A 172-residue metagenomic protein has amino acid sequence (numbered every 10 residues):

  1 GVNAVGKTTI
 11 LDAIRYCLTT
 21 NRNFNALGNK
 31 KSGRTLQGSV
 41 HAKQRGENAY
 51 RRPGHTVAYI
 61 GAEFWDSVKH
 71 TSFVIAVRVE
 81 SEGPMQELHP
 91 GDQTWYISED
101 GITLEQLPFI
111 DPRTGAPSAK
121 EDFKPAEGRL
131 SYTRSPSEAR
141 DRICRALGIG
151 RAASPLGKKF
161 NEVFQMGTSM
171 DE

Functional and structural regions predicted by a protein language model:
G1-Q37: Phosphate-binding glycine-rich loops of NTP-binding sites
A4, H55-T56, K159-F160: Short, well-ordered loop/turn elements at secondary-structure boundaries
G33-A153: Nucleotide-state sensing region of NTPase/ATPase domains
L147-G157, N161-E172: Extended heptad-repeat soluble alpha-helical coiled-coil rod/stalk domains used for dimerization and scaffolding
